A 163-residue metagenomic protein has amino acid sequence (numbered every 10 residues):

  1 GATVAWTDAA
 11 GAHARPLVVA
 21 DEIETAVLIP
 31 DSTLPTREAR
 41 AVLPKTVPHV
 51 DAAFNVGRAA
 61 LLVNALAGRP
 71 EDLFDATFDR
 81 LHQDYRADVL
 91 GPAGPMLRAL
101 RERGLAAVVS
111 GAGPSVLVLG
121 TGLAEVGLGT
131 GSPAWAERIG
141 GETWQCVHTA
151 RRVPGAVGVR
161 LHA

Functional and structural regions predicted by a protein language model:
G1-E24, I29, D88, G94 (+3 more regions): Alpha/beta catalytic cores of group-transfer enzymes, especially the acyltransferase/condensing modules of polyketide
V4, T36, A124-V126: Residue-level signal for secondary-structure boundary sites
A5, A12-H13, P35, T46-V50 (+2 more regions): A broad, structure-centric signal for solvent-exposed, well-ordered loop/edge residues that line or flank functional
D8, A39, G158-L161: Short acidic, glycine/serine/threonine-rich loops at helix termini
A26-D88: Active-site rim beta-loop-alpha module in soluble metabolic enzymes
A65-A163: Glycine-rich, charge-dense phosphate/pyrophosphate-binding loop(s) and the adjacent flexible "lid"/catalytic subdomain
